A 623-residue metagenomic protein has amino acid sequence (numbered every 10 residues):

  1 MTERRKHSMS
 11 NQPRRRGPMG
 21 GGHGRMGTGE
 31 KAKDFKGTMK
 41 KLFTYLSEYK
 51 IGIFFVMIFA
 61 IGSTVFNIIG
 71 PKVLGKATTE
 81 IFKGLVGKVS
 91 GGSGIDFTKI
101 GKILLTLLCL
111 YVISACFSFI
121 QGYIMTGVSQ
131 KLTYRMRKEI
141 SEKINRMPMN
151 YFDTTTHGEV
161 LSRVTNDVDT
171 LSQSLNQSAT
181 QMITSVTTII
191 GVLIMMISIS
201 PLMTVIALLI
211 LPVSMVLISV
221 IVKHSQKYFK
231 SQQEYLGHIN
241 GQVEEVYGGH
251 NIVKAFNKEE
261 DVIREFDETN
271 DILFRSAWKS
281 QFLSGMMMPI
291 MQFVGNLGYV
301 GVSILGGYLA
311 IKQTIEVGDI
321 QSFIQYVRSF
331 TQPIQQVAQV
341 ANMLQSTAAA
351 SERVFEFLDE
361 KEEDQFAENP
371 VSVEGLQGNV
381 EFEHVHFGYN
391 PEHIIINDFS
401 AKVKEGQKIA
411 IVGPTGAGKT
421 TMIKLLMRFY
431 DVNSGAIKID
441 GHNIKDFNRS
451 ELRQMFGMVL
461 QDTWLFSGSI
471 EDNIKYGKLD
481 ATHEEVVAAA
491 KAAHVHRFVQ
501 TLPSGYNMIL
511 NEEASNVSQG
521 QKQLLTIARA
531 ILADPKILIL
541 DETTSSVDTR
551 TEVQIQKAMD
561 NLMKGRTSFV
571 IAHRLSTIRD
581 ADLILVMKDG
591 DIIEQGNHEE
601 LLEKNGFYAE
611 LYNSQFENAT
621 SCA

Functional and structural regions predicted by a protein language model:
G21-E30, Q130, K138-S162, N166-V168 (+6 more regions): Short intracellular "coupling" helices and adjacent cytoplasmic loop segments at the cytosolic face of multi-pass
F35-K50, V160: A short amphipathic helical element positioned immediately N-terminal to and/or at the very start of a transmembrane
F43, I51-K76, L107, G122-T126 (+4 more regions): Alpha-helical segments in transporter systems
E48, G52-V65, K76, Q177-S231 (+2 more regions): Transmembrane helices of ABC transporter permease
E48-I51, M149-N150, V168-L175, A179 (+8 more regions): An intracellular "coupling" helix at the cytosolic face of ABC transporter transmembrane type-1 domains
I53-F117, S198-L202, Q313-V317: Transmembrane helix-loop-helix hairpins at lipid-water interfaces of multipass membrane proteins, especially the type-1
G84, M195-L209, K279-E352, F357-L358: Helix-loop-helix
F366-A367, V373-A623: ABC-type nucleotide-binding domain
